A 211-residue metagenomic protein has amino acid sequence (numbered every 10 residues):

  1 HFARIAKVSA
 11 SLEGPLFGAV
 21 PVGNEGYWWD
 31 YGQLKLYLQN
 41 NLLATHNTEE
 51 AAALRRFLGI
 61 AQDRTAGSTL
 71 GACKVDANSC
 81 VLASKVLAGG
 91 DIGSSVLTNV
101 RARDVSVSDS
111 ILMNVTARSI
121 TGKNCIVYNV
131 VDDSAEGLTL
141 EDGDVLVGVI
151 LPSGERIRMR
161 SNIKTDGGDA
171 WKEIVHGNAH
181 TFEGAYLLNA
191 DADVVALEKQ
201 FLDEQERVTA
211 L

Functional and structural regions predicted by a protein language model:
H1-L211: Left-handed beta-helix
